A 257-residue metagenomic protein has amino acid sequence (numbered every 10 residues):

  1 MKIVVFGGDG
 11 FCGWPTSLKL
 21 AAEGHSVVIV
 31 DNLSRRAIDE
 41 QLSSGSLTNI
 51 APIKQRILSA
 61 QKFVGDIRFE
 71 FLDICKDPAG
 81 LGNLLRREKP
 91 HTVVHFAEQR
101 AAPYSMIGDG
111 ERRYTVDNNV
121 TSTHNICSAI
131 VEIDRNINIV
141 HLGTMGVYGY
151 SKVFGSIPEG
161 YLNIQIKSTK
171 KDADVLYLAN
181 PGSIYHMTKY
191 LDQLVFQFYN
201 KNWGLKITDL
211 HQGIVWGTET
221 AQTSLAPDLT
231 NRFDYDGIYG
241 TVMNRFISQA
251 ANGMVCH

Functional and structural regions predicted by a protein language model:
M1-T218: N-terminal Rossmann-like NAD(P)+-binding domain of SDR-like oxidoreductases, especially those catalyzing
S105-M106, D172-N180, I207, Q212-I214 (+1 more regions): A conserved pocket-lining segment of Rossmann-fold NAD(P)-dependent short-chain dehydrogenase/reductase
